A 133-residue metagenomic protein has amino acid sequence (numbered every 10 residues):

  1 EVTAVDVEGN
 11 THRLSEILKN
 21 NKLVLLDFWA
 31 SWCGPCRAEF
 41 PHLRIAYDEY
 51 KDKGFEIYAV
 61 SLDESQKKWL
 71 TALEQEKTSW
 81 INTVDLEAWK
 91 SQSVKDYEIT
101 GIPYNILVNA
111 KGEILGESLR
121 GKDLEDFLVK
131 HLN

Functional and structural regions predicted by a protein language model:
T3-V24: A short beta-strand-turn-helix
V5, T83-D85: Short acidic-hydrophobic, aromatic-tinged amphipathic segments that line or gate anion-handling sites
T11, W32-P35, E64-K68, K90-Q92 (+2 more regions): Flexible loop/turn segments at secondary-structure boundaries
K22, F28-I45: Conserved redox-active cysteine motifs that mediate thiol-disulfide chemistry, especially di-cysteine Cys-X(1-2)-Cys
L25-L26, I57: Hydrophobic beta-strand anchors of alpha/beta hydrolase catalytic cores
A38-E76, A88-K95: Structural microenvironment flanking redox-active thiols in thiol-disulfide oxidoreductases
A59, N82-T83: Conserved beta-strand scaffold positions in the cores of enzyme catalytic domains, especially in NTP/NDP-utilizing
T78, D85-H131: Thiol/disulfide oxidoreductase modules built on the thioredoxin-like
